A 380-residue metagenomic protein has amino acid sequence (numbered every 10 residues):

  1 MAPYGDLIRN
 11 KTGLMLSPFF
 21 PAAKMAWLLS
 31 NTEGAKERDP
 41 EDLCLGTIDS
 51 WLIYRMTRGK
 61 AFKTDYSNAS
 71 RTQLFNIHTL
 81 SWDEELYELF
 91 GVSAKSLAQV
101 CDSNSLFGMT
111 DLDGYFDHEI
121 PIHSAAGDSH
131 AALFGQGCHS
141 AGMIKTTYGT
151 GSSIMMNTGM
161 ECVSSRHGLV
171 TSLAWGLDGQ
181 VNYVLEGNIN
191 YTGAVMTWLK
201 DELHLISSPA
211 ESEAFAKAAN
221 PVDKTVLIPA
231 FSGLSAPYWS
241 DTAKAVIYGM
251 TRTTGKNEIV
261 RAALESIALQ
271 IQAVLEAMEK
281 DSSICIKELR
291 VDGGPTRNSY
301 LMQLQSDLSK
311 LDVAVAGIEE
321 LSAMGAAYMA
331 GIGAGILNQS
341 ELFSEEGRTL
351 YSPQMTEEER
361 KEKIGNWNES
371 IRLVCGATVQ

Functional and structural regions predicted by a protein language model:
M1-F62, Q73-L89, T110-D292, T296-Q380: Active-site core segments that coordinate phosphate-bearing ligands/cofactors across diverse enzyme families
K63-A69: Nucleotide/phosphate-binding loop and acidic/charged catalytic motifs in nucleotide-binding or -utilizing enzymes
K95-Q99, C285-E288: Short acidic capping loops at alpha-helix termini that bridge into adjacent secondary structure
S103-L106: Gly/charged, well-structured mid-domain segments that form the phosphate/adenylate-handling core of ATP-dependent
